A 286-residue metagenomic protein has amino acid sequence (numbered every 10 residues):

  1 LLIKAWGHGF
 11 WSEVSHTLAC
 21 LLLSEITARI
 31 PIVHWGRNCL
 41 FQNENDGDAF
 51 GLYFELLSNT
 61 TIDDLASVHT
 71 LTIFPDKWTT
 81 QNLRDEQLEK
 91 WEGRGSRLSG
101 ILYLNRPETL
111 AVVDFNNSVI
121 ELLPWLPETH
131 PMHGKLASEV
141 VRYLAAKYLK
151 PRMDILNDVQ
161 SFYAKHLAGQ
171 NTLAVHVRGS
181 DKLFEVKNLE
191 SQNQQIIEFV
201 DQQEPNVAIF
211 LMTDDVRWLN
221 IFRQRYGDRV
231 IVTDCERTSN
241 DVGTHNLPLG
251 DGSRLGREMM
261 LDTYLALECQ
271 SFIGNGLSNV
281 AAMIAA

Functional and structural regions predicted by a protein language model:
L1-N206: Secretory-pathway glycan-assembly enzymes, especially type II membrane glycosyltransferases that use nucleotide-sugar
K4-G9, G250-G252, Q270-S271: A short glycine/serine-rich beta->alpha loop
L18, R257-A286: A donor-sugar binding/catalytic signature common to diverse glycosyltransferases and related nucleotide-sugar
S191, V232-C269: Donor nucleotide-activated moiety binding/catalytic core segment of transferases that use nucleotide-activated donors
P205-I209, C269-F272: Short active-site oxyanion
T213-W218: Short, polar loop motifs at secondary-structure junctions
F222-T233: Conserved helicase motor "Helicase C" RecA-like lobe of SF1/SF2 P-loop NTPases
